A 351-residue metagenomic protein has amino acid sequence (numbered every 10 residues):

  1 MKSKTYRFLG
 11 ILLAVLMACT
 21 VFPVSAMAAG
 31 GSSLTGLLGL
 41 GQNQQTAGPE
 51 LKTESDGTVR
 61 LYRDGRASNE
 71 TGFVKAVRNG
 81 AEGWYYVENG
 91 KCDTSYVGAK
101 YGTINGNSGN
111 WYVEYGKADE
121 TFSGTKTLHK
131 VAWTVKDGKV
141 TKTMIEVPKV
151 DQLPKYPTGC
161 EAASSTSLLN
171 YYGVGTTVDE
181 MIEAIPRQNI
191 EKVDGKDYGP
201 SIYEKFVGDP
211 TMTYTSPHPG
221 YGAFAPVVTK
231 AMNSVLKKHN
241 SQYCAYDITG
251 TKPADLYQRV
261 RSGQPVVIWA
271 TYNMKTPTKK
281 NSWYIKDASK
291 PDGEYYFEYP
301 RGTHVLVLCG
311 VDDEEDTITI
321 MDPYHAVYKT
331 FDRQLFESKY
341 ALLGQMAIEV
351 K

Functional and structural regions predicted by a protein language model:
K2-A29: Sec-dependent N-terminal signal peptides of Gram-positive bacterial secreted proteins and lipoproteins
V21, S25-K142: Extracellular adhesion/carbohydrate-binding repeat motifs centered on closely spaced tryptophans
L38, H129, K139-K230, K238 (+3 more regions): Active-site-adjacent structural segments surrounding the nucleophilic cysteine of cysteine proteases and isopeptidases
E54, N79, N105-G106, Q258-P265 (+3 more regions): Extracellular/periplasmic catalytic domains that process cell-envelope and extracellular macromolecules
R66, K91, S164, T249 (+3 more regions): A mature extracytoplasmic/lumenal domain signature
G159-E161, C244-A245, P265-A270, V307 (+1 more regions): Structural recognition of the beta-strand scaffold that forms the well-ordered cores of secreted hydrolase catalytic
D209, K238-Q242, R261-V267, E314-T317 (+1 more regions): Loop/turn elements at helix/coil->beta-strand transitions in domains of secreted/extracellular proteins
S282-P300, L306-K351: Noncatalytic regulatory segments and standalone regulatory/sensor domains
